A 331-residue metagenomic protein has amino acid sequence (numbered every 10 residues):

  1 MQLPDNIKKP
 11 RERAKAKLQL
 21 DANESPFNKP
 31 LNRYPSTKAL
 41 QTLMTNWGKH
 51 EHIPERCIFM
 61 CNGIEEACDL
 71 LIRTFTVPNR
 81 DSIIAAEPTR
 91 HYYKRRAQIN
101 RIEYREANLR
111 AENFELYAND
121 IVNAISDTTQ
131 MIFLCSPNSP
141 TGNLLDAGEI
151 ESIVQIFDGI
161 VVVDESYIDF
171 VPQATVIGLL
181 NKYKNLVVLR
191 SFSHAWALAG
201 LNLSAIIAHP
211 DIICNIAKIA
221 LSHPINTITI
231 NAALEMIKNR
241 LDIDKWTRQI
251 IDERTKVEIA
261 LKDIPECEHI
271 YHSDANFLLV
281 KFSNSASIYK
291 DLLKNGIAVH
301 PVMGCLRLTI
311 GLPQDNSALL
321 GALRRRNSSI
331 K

Functional and structural regions predicted by a protein language model:
M1-E51: N-terminal "arm"/small-domain region of PLP-dependent enzymes with the aminotransferase-like
D21, Y104-N108, M131-P137, V161-D164 (+2 more regions): Short beta-strands and strand-loop turn motifs
M44-I83, N100: Phosphate-binding glycine-rich loop
T74-Q98, E103, L109-R110: Conserved PLP-anchoring active-site segment centered on the Schiff-base-forming lysine
E112-D169: Active-site phosphate-binding strand-loop segment of PLP-dependent enzymes
G148, A286, D291-N295, H300 (+1 more regions): PLP-dependent enzyme catalytic core of the Aspartate aminotransferase-like
N185-D263, H269-I270: PLP-dependent aminotransferase class I/II
I251, L261-N295, I310: Conserved PLP-binding catalytic core of the aspartate aminotransferase-like
